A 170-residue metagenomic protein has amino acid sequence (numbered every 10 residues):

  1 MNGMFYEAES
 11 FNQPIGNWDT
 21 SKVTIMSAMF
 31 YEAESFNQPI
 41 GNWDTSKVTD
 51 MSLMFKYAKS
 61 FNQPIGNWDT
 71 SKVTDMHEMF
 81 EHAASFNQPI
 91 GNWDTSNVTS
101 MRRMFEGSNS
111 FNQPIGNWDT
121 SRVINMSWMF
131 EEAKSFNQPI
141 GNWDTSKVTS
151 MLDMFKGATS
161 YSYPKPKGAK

Functional and structural regions predicted by a protein language model:
N2-K170: Negatively charged
